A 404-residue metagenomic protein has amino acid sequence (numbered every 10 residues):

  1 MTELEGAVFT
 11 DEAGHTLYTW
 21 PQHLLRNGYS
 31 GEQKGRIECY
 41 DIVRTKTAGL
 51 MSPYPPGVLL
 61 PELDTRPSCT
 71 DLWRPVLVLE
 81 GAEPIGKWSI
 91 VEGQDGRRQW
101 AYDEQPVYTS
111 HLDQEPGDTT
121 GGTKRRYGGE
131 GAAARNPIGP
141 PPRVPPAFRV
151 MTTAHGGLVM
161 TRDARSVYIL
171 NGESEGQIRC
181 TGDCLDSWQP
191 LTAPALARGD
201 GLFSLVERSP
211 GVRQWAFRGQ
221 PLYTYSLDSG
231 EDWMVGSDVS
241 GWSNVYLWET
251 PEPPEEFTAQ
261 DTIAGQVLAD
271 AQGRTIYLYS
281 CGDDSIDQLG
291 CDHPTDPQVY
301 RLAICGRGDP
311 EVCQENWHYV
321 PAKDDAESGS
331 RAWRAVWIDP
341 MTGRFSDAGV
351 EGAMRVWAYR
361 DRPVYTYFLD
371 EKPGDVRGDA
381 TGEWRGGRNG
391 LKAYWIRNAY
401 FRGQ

Functional and structural regions predicted by a protein language model:
M1-Q404: Compact beta-sheet-dominated domain cores in extracellular/mature segments
